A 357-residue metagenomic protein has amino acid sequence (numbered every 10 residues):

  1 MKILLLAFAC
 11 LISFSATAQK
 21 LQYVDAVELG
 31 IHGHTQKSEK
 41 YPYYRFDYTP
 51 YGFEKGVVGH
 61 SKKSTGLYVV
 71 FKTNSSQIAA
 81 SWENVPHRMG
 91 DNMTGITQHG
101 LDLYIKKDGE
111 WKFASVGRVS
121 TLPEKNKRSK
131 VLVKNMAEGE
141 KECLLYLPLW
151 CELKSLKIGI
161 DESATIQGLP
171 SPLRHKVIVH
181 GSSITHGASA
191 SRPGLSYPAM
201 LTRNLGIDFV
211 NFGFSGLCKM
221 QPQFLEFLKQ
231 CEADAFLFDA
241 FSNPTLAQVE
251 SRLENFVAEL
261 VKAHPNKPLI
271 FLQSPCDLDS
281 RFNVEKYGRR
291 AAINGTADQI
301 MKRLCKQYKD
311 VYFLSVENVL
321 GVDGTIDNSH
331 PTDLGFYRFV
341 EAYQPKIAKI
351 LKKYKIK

Functional and structural regions predicted by a protein language model:
M1-L5: Positively charged n-region of N-terminal signal peptides that target proteins for export
A7-K176, L351-K357: N-terminal secretory targeting modules
R174-P198: Catalytic nucleophile-elbow at a beta strand-turn-alpha helix junction centered on a G-D-S/GDSL motif, marking
P198-N211, K302: Short helix-loop-beta junction
L201, C218-N255, E259, A263 (+1 more regions): Oxyanion-hole/transition-state-stabilizing segment in secreted/luminal serine hydrolases and related acyltransferases
H264-L269: A short helix->loop->beta-strand "cap" motif at the edges of active sites that frequently abuts
D277-S315, K357: Substrate-gating cap/lid alpha-helix
D327-K357: Histidine-centered active-site loop/cap adjacent to the catalytic His in serine esterases/O-acetyl transfer systems
